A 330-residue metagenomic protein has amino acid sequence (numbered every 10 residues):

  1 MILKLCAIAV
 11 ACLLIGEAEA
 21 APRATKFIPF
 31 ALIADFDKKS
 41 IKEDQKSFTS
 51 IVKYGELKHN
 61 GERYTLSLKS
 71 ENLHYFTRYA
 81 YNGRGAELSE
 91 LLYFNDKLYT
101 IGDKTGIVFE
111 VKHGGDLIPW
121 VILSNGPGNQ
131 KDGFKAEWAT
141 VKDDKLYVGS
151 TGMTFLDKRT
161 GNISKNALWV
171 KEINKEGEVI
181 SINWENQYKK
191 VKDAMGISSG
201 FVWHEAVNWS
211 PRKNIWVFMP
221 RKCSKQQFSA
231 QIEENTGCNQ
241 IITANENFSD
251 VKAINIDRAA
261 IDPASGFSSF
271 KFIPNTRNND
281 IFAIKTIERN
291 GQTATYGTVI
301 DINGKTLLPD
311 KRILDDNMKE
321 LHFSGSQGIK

Functional and structural regions predicted by a protein language model:
L3-E17: Cleavable N-terminal signal peptides of Sec/SRP-targeted secreted and luminal proteins
A18-K330: Sequence/structural signature of beta-propeller domains
